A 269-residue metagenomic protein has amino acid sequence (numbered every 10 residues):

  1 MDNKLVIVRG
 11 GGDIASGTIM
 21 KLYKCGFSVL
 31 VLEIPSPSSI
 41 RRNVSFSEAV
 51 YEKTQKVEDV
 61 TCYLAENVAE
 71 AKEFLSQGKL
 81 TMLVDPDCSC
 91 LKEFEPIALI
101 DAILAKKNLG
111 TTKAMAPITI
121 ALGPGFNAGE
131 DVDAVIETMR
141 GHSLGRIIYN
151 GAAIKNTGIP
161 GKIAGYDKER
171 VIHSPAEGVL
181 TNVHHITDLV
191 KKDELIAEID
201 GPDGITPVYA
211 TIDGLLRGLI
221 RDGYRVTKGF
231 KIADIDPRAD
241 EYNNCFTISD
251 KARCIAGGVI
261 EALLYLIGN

Functional and structural regions predicted by a protein language model:
M1-N269: Well-ordered secondary-structure scaffolds
